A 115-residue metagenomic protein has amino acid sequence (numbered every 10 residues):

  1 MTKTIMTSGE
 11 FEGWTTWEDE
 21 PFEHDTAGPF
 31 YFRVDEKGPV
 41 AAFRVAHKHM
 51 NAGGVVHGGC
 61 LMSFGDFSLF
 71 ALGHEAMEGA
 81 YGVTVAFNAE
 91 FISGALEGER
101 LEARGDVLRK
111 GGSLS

Functional and structural regions predicted by a protein language model:
M1-S115: Terminal targeting signals and extreme-terminal segments of soluble enzymes
